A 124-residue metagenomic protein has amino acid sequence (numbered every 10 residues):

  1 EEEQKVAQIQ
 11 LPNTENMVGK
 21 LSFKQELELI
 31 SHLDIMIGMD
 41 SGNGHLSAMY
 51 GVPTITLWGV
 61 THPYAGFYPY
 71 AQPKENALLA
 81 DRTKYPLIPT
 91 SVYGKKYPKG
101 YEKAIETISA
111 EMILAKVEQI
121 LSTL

Functional and structural regions predicted by a protein language model:
E1-V60: Donor-binding and catalytic core of enzymes assembling or modifying cell-surface/extracellular glycoconjugates
N16-M17, A48-T123: Nucleotide-sugar donor-binding patch of glycosyltransferase catalytic domains
